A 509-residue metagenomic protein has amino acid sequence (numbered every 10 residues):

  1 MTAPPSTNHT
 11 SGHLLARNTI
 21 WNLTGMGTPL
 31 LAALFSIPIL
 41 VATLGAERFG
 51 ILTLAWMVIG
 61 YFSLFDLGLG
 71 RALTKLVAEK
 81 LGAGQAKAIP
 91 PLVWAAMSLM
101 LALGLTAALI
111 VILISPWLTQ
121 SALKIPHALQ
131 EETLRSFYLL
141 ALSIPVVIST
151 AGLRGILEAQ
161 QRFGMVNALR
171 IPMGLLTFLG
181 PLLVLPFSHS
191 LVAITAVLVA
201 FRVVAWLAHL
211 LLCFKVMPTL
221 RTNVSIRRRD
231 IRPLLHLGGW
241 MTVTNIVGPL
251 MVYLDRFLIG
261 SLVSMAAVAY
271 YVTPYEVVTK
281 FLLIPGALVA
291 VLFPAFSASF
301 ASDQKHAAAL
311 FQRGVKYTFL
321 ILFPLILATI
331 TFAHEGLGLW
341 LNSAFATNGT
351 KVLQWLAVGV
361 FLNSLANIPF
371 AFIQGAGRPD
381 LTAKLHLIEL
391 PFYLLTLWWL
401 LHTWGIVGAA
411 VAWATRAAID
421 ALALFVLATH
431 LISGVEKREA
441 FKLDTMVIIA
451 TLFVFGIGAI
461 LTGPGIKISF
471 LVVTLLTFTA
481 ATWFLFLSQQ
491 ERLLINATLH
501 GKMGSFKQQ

Functional and structural regions predicted by a protein language model:
M1-A32, K87-A95, Q130-L134, V224-T244 (+1 more regions): N-terminal membrane topogenesis motif
M1-L15, V192, H209-V252, A295-A309 (+2 more regions): Interhelical loop/hinge segments that connect adjacent transmembrane helices in multipass membrane
T2-H9, K437, G456-Q509: Membrane-proximal transmembrane or re-entrant/amphipathic helices at the cytosolic face
H13-E79, A108-I112, S143, T177-F178 (+2 more regions): Signature of the first transmembrane helix
R17-A33, V197-A205, H209, C213 (+4 more regions): Transmembrane helical elements of multi-pass membrane transporters/channels
L67-A83, A159, M217-T219, P274 (+2 more regions): Helix-loop junctions and terminal segments of transmembrane helices in multi-pass membrane transport/translocation
S115-L139, T329-F361: Interfacial segments at transmembrane-helix termini and the short loops linking adjacent helices
N167-V216, H236-L237, L387-F392, I406-A428 (+1 more regions): Hydrophobic alpha-helical transmembrane segments
